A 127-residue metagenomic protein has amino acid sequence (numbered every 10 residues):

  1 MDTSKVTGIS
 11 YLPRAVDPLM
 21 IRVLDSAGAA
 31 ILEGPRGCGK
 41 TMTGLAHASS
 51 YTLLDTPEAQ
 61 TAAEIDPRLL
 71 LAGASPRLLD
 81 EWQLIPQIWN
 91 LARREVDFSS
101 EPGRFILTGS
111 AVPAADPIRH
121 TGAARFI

Functional and structural regions predicted by a protein language model:
M1-I127: Phosphate-binding site recognition
